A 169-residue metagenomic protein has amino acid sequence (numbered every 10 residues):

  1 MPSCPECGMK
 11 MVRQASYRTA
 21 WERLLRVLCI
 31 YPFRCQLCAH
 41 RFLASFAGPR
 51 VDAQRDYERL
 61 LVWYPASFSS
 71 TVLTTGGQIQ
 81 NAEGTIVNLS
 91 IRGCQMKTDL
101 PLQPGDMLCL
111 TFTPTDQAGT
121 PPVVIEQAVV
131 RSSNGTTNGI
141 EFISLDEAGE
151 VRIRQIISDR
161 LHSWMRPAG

Functional and structural regions predicted by a protein language model:
M1-G169: Structured alpha-helical
